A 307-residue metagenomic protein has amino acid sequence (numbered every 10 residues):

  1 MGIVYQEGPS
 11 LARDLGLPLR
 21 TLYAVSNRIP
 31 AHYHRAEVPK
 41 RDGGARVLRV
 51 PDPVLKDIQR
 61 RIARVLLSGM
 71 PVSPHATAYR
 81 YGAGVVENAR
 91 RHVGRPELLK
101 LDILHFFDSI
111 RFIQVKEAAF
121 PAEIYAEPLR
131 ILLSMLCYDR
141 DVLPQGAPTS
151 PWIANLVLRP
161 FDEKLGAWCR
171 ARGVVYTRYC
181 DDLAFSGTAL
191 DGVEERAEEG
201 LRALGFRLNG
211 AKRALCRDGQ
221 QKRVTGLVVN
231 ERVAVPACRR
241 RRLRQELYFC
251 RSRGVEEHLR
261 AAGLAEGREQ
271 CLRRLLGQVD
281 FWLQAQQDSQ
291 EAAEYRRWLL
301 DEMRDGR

Functional and structural regions predicted by a protein language model:
M1-P39, A45-P128, L132-A147, L156-K164 (+1 more regions): Right-hand nucleic-acid polymerase module
K100-L104, G146, S150, C169-G187: Catalytic palm active-site di-aspartate
